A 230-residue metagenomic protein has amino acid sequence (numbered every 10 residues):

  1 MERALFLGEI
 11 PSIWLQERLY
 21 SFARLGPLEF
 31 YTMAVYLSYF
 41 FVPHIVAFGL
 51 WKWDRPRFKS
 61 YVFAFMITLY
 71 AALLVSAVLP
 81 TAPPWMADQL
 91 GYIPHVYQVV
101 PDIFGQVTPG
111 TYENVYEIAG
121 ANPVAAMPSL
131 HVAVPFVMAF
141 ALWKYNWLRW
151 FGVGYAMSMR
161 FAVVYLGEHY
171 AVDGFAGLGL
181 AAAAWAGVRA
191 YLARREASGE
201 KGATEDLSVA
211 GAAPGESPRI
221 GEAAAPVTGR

Functional and structural regions predicted by a protein language model:
M1-P43: N-terminal transmembrane-helix/juxtamembrane module of multi-pass inner/ER membrane proteins
P27-V42, N122-W143, A171, F175: Membrane-interface loop-to-helix entry segments
P43-L79, P84-Y92: Interfacial segments of alpha-helical transmembrane regions
V46-L50, V132-R149, G179-A190: Membrane-interfacial alpha-helical segments at the cytosolic side of multi-pass membrane proteins
L69-A77, A156-Y165: Aromatic-anchored segments of alpha-helical transmembrane domains
V75-N146: Membrane-interfacial catalytic/cofactor-binding modules of polytopic membrane enzymes
P83-M86, A126, M157-A183: Interfacial helix-loop-helix junctions of multi-pass membrane proteins
R194-R230: Short, intrinsically disordered terminal tails adjacent to the first/last structured region
